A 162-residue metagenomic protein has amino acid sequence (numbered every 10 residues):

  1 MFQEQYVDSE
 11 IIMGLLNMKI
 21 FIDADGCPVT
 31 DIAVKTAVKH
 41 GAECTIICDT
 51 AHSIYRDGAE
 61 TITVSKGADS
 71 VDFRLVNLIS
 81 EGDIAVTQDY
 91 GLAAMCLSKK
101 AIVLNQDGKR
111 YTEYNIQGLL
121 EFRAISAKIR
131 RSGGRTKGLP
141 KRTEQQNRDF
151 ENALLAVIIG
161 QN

Functional and structural regions predicted by a protein language model:
M1-N17: N-terminal amphipathic/basic-hydrophobic helices that include classical n-h-c signal peptides and signal-anchor
G14-N162: Nuclease catalytic cores that cleave nucleic-acid phosphodiester bonds, predominantly acidic two-metal-ion
